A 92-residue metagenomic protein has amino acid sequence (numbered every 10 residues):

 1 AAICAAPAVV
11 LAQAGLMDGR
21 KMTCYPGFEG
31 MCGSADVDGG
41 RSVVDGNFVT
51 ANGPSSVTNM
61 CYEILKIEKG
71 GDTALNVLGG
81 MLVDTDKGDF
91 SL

Functional and structural regions predicted by a protein language model:
A1-L92: Active-site-adjacent pocket-lining segments in enzyme domains
